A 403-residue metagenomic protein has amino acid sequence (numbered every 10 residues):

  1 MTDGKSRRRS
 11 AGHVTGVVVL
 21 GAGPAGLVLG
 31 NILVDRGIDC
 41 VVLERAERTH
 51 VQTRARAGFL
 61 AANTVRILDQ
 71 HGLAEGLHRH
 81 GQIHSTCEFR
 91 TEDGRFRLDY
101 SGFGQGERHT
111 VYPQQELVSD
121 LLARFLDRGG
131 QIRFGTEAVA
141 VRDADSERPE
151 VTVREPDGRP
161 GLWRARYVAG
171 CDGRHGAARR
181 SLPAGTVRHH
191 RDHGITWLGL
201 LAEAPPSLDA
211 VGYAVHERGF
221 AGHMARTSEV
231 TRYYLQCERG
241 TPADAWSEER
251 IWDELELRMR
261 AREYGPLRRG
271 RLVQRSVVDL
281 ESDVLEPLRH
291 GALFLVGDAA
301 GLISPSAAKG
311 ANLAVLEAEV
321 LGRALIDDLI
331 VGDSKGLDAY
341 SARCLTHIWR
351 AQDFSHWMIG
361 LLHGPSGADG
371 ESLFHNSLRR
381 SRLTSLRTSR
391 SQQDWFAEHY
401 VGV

Functional and structural regions predicted by a protein language model:
T2-V14, A308, R323-V403: C-terminal helical "tail/cap" subdomain of flavin- and related membrane-associated enzymes
R9-A25: Beta1/beta-strand and adjacent pyrophosphate-binding region of the FAD-binding site in flavoprotein oxidoreductases
V14-T15, R164-R166, H290-G291: Active-site acidic short loop of glycosyltransferases
L20-D35, L121, S276-W357: Conserved mid-domain beta->alpha element of the FAD-binding
V34-R56: Glycine-rich FAD pyrophosphate-binding loop
V42-L43, G170, V296: Generic enzyme active-site microenvironment
T53-R56, A61-R128, Q352: Active-site-adjacent segment of FAD-dependent monooxygenases/related oxidoreductases
A123, G130, T136, A140 (+1 more regions): Conserved FAD-binding catalytic core of PHBH/FMO-like flavoproteins
